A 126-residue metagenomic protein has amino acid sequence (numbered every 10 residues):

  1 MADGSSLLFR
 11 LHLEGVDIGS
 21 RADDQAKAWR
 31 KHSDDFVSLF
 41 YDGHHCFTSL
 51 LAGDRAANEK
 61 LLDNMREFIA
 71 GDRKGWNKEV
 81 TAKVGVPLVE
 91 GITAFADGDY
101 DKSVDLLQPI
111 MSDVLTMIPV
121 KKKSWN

Functional and structural regions predicted by a protein language model:
M1-K31: Long, internal scaffold/assembly segments composed of regular secondary structure
D3-R10, G43-H44, T48-L51, V84-I92 (+1 more regions): "A position-specific structural signal for the A-helix of alpha-solenoid helical repeats
L11-E14, A52, D97: Structural motif corresponding to the intra-repeat A-B loop/turn of tetratricopeptide repeats
V16-G19, R55, Y100: TPR-repeat structural position
Q25-L39, D63-V80, Q108-V120: Solenoid-like repeat scaffolds
S38-Y41, S49-L61: Non-catalytic interaction/regulatory modules that flank or connect domains
R55-N58, M65-F68, V80-L88, F95-D97: Long, positively charged binding patches that form subdomain-scale interaction surfaces for polyanionic ligands
